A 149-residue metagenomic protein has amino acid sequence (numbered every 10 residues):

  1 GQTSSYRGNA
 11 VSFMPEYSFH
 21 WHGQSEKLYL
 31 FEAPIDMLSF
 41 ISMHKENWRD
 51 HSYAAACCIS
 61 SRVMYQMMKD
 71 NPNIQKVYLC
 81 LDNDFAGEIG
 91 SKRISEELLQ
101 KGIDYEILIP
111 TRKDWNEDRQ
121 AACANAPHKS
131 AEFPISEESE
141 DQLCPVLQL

Functional and structural regions predicted by a protein language model:
G1-D70: Phosphate-handling DNA/RNA-contact segment within nucleic-acid enzymes
S42-L149: TOPRIM fold recognition
